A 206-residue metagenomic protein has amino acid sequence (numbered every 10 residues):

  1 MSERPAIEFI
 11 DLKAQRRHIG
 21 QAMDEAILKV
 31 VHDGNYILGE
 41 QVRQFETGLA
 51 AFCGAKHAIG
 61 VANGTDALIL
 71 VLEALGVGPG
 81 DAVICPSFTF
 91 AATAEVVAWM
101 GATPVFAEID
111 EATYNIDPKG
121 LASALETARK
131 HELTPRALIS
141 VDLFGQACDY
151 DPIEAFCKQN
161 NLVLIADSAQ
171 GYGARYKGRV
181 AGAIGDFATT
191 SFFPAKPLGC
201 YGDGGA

Functional and structural regions predicted by a protein language model:
M1-N35, E40: N-terminal "arm"/small-domain region of PLP-dependent enzymes with the aminotransferase-like
I7, D81-A82, L162-V163: Hydrophobic "anchor" residues on beta-strands that sit immediately upstream of conserved functional sites
D11, G60, G199-G202: Structured catalytic cores of enzymes that bind and process phosphorylated ligands/cofactors
D24, L28, E46-A50, I69 (+4 more regions): Solvent-exposed, non-membrane alpha-helical residues enriched in polar/charged side chains
G34-A82, V96-M100, V105-E108, K130 (+1 more regions): Phosphate-binding glycine-rich loop
T89-A94: Conserved coil-to-alpha-helix start sites within the AMP-binding
A112-C200, A206: Active-site phosphate-binding strand-loop segment of PLP-dependent enzymes
